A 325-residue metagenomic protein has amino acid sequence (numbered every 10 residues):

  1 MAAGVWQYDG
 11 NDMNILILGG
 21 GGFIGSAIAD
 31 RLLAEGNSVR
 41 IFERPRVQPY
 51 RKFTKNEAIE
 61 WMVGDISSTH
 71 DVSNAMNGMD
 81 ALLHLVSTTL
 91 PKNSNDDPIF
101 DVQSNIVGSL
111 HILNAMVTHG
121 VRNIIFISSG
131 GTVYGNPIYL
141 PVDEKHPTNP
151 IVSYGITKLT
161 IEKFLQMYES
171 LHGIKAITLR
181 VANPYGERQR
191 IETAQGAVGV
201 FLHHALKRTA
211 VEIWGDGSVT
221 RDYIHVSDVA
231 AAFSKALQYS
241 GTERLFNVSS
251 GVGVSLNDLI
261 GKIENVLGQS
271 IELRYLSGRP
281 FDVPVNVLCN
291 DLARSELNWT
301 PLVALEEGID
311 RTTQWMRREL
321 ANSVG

Functional and structural regions predicted by a protein language model:
I15-E35: N-terminal Rossmann NAD(P)H-binding glycine-rich loop of SDR-like oxidoreductase domains
L18, F42, L82-V86, I124-G130 (+1 more regions): SDR active-site strand-loop-helix element
A27-R31, A115, F164, K262: Rossmann-fold NAD(P)-dependent oxidoreductase module
N37-R46: Conserved glycine-rich Rossmann-like NAD(P)H-binding loop of the short-chain dehydrogenase/reductase
V63-Q103: NAD(P)H-binding glycine-rich loop region in Rossmannoid oxidoreductase-like domains and their noncatalytic homologs
D96-H111, T118, N123, T132 (+3 more regions): Catalytic helix-loop patch of NAD(P)-dependent Rossmann-fold dehydrogenases
L206-G325: C-terminal substrate-binding subdomain of Rossmann-fold SDR/epimerase-dehydratase oxidoreductases
